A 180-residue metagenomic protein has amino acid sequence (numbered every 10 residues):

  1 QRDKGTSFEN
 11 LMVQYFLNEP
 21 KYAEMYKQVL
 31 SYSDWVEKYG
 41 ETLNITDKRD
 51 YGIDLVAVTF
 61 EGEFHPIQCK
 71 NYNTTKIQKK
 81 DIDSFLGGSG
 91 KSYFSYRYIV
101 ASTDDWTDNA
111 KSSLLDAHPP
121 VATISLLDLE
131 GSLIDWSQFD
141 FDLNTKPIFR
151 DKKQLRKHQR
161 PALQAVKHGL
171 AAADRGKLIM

Functional and structural regions predicted by a protein language model:
D3-S92: Catalytic centers of nucleases
P20, L170-A173: A general structural signal marking secondary-structure boundaries and capping sites
I77, W106, L155-H158: Alpha-helical hairpin
S89-P119: Nucleic-acid nuclease catalytic cores
K111-P147: Charged, structured surface patches that assemble and position nucleic-acid processing machinery
T145-Q159: Dynamic helix-loop-helix/coil hinge segments at AAA+ ATPase domain boundaries and subdomain interfaces
R160-A171: Pre-Walker A adenine-sensing motif
A172-M180: Walker A/P-loop
